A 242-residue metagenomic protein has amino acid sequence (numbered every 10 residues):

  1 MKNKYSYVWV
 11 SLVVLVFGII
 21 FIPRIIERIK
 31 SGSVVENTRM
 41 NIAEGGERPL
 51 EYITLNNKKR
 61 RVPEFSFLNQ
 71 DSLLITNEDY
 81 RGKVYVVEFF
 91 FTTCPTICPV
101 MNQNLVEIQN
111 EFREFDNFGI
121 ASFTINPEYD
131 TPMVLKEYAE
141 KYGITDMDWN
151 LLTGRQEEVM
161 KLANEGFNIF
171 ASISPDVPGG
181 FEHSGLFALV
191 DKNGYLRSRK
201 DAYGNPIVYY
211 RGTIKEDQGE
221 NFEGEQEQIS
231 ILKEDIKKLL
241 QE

Functional and structural regions predicted by a protein language model:
M1-E64, L239-E242: N-terminal targeting signals for export/organelle localization
V62-P63, Y85, S184-L186: Short loop/turn microsegments at loop-to-beta-strand junctions
S66-F67, L189: Hydrophobic beta-strand positions
I75-L105, I120-S122: Short active-site neighborhood of thiol/selenol oxidoreductases, capturing the structured segment around
N102-L162: Structural microenvironment flanking redox-active thiols in thiol-disulfide oxidoreductases
G166-V177: Surface-exposed short loop/turn segments
P175-E242: Thiol-/selenol-based redox modules, centered on thioredoxin-like and closely related oxidoreductase domains
